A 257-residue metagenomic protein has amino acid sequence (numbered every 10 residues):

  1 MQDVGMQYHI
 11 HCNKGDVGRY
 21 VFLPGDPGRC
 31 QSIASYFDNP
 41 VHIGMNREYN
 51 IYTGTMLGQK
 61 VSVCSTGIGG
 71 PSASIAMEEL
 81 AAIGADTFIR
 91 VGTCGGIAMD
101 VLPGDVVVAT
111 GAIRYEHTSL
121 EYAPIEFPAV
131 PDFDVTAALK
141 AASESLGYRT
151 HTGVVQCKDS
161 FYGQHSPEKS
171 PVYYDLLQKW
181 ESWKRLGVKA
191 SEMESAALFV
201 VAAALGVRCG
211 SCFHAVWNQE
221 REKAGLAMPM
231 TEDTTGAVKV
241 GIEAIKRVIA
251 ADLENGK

Functional and structural regions predicted by a protein language model:
M1-A138: Metabolite-binding pocket within alpha/beta catalytic cores that recognizes anionic/polar moieties
P24-G28, I68-I75, I83, V101 (+6 more regions): Conserved active-site and cofactor/substrate-binding residues in soluble primary-metabolism enzymes
P40-G44, G147-V154, A250-K257: Flexible, glycine/charged-enriched surface loops at secondary-structure junctions
D86-T87, K189, R208: Short acidic/polar active-site loop segments enriched in Thr and Asp
V130-G187: Active-site rim beta-loop-alpha module in soluble metabolic enzymes
A138-L146, V201, V240-A251: Generic non-transmembrane alpha-helical segments
A196-M230: Zn-dependent metallopeptidase/amidohydrolase metal-coordination segment
Q219-K257: His/Asp/Glu-rich mid-to-C-terminal helical/loop segments that flank catalytic regions of hydrolases
